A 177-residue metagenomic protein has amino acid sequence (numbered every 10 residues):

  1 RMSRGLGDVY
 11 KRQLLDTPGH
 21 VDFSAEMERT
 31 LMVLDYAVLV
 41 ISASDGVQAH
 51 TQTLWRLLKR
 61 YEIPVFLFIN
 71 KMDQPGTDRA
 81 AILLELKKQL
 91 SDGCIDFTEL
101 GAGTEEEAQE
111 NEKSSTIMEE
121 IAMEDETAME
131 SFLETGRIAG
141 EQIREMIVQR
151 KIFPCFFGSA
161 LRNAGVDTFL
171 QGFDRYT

Functional and structural regions predicted by a protein language model:
R1, A43-T177: P-loop NTPase catalytic nucleotide-binding module
R1-Y10: Single conserved hydrophobic/aromatic residue that forms the stacking wall/gate of nucleotide- or nucleobase-binding
G5-L6, E26, I82: Activation loop
K11-F23: Switch II (G3) loop of P-loop NTPases
K11-Q13, Y36, P64-V65: Loop/turn-to-beta-strand initiation segments
T17, L31-M32, S91: Contiguous N-terminal and early-domain "leader" segments and peripheral loops that mark the onset or edge of a domain
S24-D45: Inter-motif core of Ras-like GTPase G domains
